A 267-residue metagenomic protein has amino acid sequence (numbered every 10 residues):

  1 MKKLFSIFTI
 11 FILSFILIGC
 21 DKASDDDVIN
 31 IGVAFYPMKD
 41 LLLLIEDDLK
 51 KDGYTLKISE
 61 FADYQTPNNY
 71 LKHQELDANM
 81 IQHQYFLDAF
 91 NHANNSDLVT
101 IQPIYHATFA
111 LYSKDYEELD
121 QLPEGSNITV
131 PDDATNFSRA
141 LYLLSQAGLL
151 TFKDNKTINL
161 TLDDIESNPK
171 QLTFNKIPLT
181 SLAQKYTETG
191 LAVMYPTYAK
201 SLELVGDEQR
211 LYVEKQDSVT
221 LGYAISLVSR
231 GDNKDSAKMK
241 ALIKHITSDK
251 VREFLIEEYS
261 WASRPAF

Functional and structural regions predicted by a protein language model:
I16-G19: C-terminal motif of bacterial Sec signal peptides marking the signal peptidase cleavage site
V28, F35-E60, T66: Short, polar/charged alpha-helical segment
Y36, E60-Y64, Q74, A78-D88 (+3 more regions): Beta->alpha turn/N-cap motifs
S59-N69, T157-Q184: Short helix-initiation/N-cap motifs at beta->coil->alpha
A89-I101, K114-Y116, E188, V193 (+1 more regions): Ligand-binding "clamshell"
I101-L150, R252: A conserved helix-loop-strand patch within extracytoplasmic ligand-binding domains of the periplasmic binding
T108-L119, Y223-S236: A bilobed periplasmic-binding-protein/Venus flytrap-type ligand-binding module shared by bacterial periplasmic
S138-S145, I246-F267: Periplasmic-binding protein-like
